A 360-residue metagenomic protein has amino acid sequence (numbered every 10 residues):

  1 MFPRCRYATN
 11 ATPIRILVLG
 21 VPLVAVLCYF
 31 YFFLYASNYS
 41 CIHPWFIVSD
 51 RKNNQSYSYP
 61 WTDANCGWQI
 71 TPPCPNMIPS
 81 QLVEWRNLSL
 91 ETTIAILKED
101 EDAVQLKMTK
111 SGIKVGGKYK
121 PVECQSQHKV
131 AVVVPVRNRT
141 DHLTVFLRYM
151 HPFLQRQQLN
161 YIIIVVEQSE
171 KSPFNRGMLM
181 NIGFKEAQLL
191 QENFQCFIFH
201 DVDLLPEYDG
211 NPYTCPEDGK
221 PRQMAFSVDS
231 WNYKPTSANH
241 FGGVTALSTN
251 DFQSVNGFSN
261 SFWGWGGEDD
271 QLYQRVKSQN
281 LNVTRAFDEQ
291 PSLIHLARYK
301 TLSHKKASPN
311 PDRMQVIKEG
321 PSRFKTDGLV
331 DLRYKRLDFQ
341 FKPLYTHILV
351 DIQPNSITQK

Functional and structural regions predicted by a protein language model:
F2-Y7, P13-K98, D102-A103, S261-G264 (+1 more regions): C-terminal catalytic/acceptor-binding lobe
T9-A11, K171, N175-G177, F184-E186 (+3 more regions): Conserved catalytic core of nucleotide-sugar-dependent glycosyltransferases
P22-A25, Q69, A131, H142-V145 (+4 more regions): Acidic, Ser/Thr-rich intrinsically disordered and amphipathic helical segments
T93-E123: Short N-terminal or domain-adjacent regulatory/targeting segments
T109-K120, R139-L154: Short, well-formed alpha-helical segments that are part of the catalytic scaffolds of diverse glycosyltransferases
V122-Q127, V134-V145, S169-K171: Active-site beta-to-alpha loop of glycosyltransferases that engages the nucleotide-sugar donor
H128-V134, M150, I162-V165, G183: Hydrophobic targeting segments
L189-N193: Glycine-rich phosphate-binding loop signature in dinucleotide/nucleotide-binding domains
